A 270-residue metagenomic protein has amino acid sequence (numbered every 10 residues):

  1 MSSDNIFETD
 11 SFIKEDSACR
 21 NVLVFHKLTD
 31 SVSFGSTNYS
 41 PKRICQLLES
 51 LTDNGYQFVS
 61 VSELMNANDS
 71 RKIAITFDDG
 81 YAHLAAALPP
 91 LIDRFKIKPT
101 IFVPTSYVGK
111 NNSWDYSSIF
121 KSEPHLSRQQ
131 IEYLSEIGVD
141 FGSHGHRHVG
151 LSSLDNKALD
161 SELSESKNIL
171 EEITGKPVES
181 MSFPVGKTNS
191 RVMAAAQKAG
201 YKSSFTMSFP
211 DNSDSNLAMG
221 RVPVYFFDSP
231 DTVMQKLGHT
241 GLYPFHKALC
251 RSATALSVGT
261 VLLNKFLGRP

Functional and structural regions predicted by a protein language model:
M1-I75, A82-A85, S153-S180, G186-P270: C-terminal active-site subregion of NodB/CE4 polysaccharide deacetylases
N5-S11, A85-A87, Y116-E136: Alpha-helical scaffolding within the catalytic cores of extracellular/periplasmic polymer-degrading hydrolases
D16, T52-D53, P90-I97, P124-S143 (+1 more regions): Acidic (Asp/Glu)-rich catalytic clusters
L23-T29, D140-H148: Histidine-centered catalytic micro-motifs
Y81-A82, R147: Short, glycine/acidic-enriched loop or turn micro-motifs at the edges of active sites
K96-S118: A short, conserved beta-to-alpha structural element at the edge of catalytic cores that scaffolds binding
I97, V103, V149, D160 (+1 more regions): Conserved SAM-binding loop
N111-S122, H148-N156: Surface-exposed cleft-lining segments at the edges of enzyme active sites
